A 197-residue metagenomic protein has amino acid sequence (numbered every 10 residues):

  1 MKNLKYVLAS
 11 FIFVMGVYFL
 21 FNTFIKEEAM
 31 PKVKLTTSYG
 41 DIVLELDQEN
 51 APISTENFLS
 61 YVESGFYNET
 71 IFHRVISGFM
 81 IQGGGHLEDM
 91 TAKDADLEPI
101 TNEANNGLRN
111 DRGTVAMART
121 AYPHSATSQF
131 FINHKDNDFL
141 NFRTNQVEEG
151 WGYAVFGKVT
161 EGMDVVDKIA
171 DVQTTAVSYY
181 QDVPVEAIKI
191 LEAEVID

Functional and structural regions predicted by a protein language model:
K2-D197: Cyclophilin-like peptidyl-prolyl cis-trans isomerases
